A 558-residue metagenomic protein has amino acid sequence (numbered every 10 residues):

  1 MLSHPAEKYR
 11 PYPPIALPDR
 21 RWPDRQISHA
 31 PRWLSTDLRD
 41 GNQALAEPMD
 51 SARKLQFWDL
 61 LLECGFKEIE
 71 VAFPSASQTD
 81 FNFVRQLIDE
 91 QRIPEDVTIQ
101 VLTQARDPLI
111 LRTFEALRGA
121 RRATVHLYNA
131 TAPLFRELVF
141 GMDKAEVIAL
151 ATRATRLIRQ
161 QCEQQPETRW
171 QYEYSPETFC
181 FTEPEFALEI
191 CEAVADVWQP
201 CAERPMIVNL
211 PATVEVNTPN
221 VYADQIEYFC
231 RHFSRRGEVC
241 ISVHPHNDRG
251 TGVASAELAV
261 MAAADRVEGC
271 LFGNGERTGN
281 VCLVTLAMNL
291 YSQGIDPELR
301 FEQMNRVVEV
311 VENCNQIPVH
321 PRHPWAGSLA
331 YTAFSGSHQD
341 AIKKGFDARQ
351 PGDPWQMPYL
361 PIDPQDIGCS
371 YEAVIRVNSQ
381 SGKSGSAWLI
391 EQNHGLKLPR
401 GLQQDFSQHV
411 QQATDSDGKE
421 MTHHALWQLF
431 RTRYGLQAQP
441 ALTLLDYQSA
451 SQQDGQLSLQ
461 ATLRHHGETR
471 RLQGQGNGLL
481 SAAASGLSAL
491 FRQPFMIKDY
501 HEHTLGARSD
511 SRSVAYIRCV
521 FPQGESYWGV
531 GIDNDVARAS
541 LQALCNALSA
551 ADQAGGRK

Functional and structural regions predicted by a protein language model:
M1-D107, C369, V374-V377, S381 (+1 more regions): N-terminal capping/small domains of soluble enzymes
M1-R39, G294-Q473, S509-R512: A mid-to-C-terminal "edge-of-domain" accessory segment
H4, Y9-Y12, W33, M49-K67 (+6 more regions): Alpha/beta enzyme core
D40, A44-L45, P74-Q78, A132-L134 (+5 more regions): Short, small-residue-enriched loops and turns at beta-alpha junctions that line or gate enzyme active sites
F135, L210-A212, C240, E268-E276 (+5 more regions): Short beta-alpha connecting loops at secondary-structure transitions that line or flank enzyme active sites
V214-Q350: Catalytic alpha/beta core domains of metabolic enzymes, predominantly
L459-L463, L505-W528: Positively charged, aromatic-enriched nucleic acid-contacting surfaces
E525-K558: Mixed-charge, glycine-accented linear interaction segment located at domain edges/termini
